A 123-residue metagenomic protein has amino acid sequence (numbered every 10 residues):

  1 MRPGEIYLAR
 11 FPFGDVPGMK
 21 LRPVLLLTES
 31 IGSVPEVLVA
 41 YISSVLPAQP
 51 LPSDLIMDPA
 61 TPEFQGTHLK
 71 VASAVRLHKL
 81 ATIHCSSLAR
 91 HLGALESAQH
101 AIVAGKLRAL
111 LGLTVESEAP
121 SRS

Functional and structural regions predicted by a protein language model:
M1-S123: Conserved functional hotspots at enzyme active or ligand-binding sites that engage polyanionic ligands
